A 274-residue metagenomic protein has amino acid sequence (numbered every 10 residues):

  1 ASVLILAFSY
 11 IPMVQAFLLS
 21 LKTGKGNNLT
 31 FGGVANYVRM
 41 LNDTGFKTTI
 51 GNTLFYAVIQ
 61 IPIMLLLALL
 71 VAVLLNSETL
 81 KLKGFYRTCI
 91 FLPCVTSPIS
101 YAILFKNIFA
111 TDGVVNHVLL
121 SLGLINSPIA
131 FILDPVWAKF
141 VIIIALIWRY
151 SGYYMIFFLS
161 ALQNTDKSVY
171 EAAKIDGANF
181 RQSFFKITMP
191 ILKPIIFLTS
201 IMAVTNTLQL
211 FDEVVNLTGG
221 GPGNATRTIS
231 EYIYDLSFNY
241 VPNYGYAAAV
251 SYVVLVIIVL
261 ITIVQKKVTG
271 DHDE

Functional and structural regions predicted by a protein language model:
A1-E274: A structural signal for multi-pass alpha-helical bundles of membrane permease subunits that mediate small-molecule
